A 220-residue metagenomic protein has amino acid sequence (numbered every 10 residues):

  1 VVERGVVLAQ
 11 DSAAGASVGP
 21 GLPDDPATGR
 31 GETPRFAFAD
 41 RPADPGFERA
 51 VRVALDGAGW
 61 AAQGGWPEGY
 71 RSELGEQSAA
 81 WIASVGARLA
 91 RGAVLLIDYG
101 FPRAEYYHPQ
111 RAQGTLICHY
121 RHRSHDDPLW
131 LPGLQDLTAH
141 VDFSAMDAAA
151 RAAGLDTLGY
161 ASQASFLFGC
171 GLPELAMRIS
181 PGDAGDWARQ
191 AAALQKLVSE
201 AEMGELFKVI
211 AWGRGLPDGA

Functional and structural regions predicted by a protein language model:
V1-V53, P109-H119: A mobile, often basic/glycine-rich helix-loop segment that functions as the active-site lid/recognition loop
A54-A220: Long, Lys/Arg- and hydrophobic-enriched amphipathic alpha-helices
